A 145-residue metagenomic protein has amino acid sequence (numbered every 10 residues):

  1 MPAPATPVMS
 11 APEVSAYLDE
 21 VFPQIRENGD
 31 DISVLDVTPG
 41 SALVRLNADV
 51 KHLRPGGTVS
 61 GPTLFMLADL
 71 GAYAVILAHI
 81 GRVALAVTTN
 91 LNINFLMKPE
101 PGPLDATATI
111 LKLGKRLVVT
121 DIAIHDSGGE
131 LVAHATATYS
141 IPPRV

Functional and structural regions predicted by a protein language model:
M1-V145: Terminal targeting signals and extreme-terminal segments of soluble enzymes
